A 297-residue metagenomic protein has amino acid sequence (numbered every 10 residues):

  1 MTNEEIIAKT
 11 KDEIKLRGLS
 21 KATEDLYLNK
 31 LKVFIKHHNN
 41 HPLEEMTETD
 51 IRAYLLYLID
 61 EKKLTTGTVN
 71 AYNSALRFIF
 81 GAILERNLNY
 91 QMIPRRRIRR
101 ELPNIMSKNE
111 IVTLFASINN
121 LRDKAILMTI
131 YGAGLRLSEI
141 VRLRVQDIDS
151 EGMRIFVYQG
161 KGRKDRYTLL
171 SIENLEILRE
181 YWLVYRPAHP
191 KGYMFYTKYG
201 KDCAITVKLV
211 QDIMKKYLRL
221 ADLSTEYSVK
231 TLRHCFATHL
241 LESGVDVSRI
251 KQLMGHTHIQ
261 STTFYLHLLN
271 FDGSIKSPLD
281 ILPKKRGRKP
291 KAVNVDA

Functional and structural regions predicted by a protein language model:
M1-A297: Conserved catalytic core of the tyrosine transesterase superfamily
